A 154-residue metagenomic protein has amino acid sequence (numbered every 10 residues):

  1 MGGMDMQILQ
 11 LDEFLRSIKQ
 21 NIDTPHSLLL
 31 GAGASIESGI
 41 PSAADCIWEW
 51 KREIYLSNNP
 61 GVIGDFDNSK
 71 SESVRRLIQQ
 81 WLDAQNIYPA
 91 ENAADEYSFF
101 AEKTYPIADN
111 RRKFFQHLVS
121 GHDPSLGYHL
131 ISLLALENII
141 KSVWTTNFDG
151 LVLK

Functional and structural regions predicted by a protein language model:
G2-K154: Conserved catalytic-core helix/loop/strand module for nucleotide-ribose chemistry
